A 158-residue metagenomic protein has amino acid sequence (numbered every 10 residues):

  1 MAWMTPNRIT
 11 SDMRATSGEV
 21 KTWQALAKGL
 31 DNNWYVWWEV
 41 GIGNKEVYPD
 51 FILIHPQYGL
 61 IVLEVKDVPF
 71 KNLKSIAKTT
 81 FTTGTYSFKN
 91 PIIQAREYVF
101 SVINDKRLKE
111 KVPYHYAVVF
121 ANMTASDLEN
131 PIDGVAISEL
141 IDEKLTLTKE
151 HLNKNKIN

Functional and structural regions predicted by a protein language model:
M1-P49, L53-N158: Intrinsically disordered, low-complexity Ser/Thr/Pro/Gly-rich regulatory segments
